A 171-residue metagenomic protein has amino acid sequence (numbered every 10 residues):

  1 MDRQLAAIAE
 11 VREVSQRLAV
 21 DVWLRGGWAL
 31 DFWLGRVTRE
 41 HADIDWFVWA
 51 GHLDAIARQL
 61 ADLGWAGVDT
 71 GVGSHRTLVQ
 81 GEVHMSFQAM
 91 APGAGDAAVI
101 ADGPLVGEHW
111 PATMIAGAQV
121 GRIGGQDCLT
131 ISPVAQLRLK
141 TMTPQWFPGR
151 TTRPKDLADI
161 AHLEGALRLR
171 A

Functional and structural regions predicted by a protein language model:
M1-A171: Compositionally biased terminal segments of proteins
